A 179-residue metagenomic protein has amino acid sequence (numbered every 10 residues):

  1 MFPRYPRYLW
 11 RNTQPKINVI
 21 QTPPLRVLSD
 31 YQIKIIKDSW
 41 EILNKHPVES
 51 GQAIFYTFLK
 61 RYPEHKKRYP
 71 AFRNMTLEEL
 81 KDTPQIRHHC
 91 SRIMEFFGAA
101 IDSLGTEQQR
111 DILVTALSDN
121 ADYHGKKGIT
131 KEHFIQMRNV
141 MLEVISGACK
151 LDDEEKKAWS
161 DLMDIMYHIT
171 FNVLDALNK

Functional and structural regions predicted by a protein language model:
F2-K179: Globin-like tetrapyrrole-binding proteins
